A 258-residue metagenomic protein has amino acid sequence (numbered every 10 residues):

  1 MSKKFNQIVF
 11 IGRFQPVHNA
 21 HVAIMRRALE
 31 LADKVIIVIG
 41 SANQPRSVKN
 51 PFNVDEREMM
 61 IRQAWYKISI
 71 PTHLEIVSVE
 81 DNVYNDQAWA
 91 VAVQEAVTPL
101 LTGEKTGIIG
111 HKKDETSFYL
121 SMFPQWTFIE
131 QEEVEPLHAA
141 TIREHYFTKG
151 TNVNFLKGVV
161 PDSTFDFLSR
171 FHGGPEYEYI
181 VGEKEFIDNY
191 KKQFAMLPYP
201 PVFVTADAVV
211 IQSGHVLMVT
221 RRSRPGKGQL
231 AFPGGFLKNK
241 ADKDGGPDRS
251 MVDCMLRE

Functional and structural regions predicted by a protein language model:
M1-Q193: Nucleotidyltransferase catalytic core that binds NTPs
F14-Q15, L237-N239, D244: Short strand->helix junction
S41-P45, R224-P225, L237-N239: A short, flexible beta-alpha/helix-coil linker loop
V48-F52, P233-K238: Short glycine-enriched, charge-decorated loop/helix-capping segments at active-site entrances that position
V134, A139, K227-Q229, G234: Generic secondary-structure boundary/loop-capping signal
K192-F232, A241, G245, V252: N-terminal strand-loop-strand
